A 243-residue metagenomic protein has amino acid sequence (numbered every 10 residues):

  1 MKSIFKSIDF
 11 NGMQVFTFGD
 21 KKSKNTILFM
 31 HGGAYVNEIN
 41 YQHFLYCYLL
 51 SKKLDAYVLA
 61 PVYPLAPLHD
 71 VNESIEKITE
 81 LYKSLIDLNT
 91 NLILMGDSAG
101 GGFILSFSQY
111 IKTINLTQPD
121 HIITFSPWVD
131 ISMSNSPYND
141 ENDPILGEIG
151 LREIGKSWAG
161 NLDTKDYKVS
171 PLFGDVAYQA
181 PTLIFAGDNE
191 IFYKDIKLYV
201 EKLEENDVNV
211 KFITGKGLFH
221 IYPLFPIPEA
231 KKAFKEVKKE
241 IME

Functional and structural regions predicted by a protein language model:
F5, F10-F18, K22-E243: Alpha/beta-hydrolase superfamily serine-hydrolase fold, recognizing
